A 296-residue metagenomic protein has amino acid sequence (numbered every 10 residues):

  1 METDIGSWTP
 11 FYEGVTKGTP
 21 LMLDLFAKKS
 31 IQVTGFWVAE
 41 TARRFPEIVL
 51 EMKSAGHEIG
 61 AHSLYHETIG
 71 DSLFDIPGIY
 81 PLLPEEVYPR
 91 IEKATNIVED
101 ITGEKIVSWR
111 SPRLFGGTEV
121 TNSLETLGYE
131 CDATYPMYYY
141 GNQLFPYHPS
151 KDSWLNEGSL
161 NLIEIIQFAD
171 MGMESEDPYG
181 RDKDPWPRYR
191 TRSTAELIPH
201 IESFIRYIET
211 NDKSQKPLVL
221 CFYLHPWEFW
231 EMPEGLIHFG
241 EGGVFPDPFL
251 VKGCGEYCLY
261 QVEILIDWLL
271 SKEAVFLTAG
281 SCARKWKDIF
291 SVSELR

Functional and structural regions predicted by a protein language model:
M1, I59-E67, G172, F222-F239: Short, solvent-exposed beta-strand-terminating loops
M1-E58, R110, R284: Active-site beta->alpha N-cap acidic-glycine motif
E2-S7, I69-L82, P178-P185, I237-F239 (+1 more regions): Surface-exposed, active-site-proximal loop segments in enzymatic domains
F11-T16, T34-P46, T68-D71, R110-E119 (+2 more regions): Acidic-and-aromatic substrate-binding clefts and catalytic sites of carbohydrate-active enzymes
P20-Q32, L82-F115, N122, N156 (+1 more regions): CE4/NodB-like, metal-dependent polysaccharide N-deacetylase domain that modifies extracellular/periplasmic N-acetylated
K28, T191-R296: C-terminal domain-boundary segment and adjacent tail
E40-A42, Y65-H66, R113-G116, P136-Y138 (+3 more regions): Short, solvent-exposed loop/turn segments at secondary-structure junctions
E104-L218, F222-Y223, L295: Active-site-adjacent pocket scaffolds in enzyme catalytic domains
